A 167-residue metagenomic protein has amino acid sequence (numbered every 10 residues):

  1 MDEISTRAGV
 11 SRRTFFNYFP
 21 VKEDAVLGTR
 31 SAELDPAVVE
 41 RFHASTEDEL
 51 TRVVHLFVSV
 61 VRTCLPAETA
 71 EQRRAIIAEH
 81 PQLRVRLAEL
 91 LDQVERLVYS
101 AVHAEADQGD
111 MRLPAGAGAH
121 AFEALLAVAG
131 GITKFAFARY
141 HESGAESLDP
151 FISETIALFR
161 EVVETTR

Functional and structural regions predicted by a protein language model:
M1, T29-A37: Short, basic, alpha-helical segments at the C-terminal edge of helix-turn-helix-like DNA-binding modules
E3-T6, F15: Append "Primarily bacterial transcriptional regulators
V10, F16-L27: HTH DNA-binding helix-turn interface
E33, E68-L97, A115: Short secondary-structure transition hinges
A37-R73: Hydrophobic alpha-helical connector segments
E49, V53, F57, L90-V94 (+2 more regions): Hydrophobic/aromatic residues within well-ordered alpha-helical segments
P81-D110, H120-A127: Amphipathic alpha-helical packing segments from all-alpha helical-bundle domains
S100, A104, A138, E142-R167: C-terminal peripheral helix-coil segments that are non-catalytic and often amphipathic
